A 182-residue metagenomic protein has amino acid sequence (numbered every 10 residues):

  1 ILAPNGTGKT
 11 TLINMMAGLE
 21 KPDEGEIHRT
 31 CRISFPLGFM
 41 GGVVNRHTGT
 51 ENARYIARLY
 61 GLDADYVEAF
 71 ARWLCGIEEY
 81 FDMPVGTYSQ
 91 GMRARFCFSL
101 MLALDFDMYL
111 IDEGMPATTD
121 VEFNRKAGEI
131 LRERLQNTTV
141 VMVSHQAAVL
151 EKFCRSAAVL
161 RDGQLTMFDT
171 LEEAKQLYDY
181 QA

Functional and structural regions predicted by a protein language model:
L2-R58: ABC ATPase nucleotide-binding domain signature region
D65-Y80, S99: Conserved ABC ATPase "signature" region
G91-I111: GG-anchored amphipathic helix commonly corresponding to the ABC/SMC/Rad50 NBD signature/C-loop
T119-E129: Conserved D-loop/post-Walker B switch-helix segment of ABC ATPase nucleotide-binding domains
I130-S144: Conserved catalytic loops of ABC-family nucleotide-binding domains
Q146-K152: Conserved H-loop
K152-V159: Conserved catalytic segment of ABC-fold P-loop ATPases
Q164-A182: Conserved beta-strand-loop-alpha-helix hinge in the C-terminal portion of ABC ATPase nucleotide-binding domains
